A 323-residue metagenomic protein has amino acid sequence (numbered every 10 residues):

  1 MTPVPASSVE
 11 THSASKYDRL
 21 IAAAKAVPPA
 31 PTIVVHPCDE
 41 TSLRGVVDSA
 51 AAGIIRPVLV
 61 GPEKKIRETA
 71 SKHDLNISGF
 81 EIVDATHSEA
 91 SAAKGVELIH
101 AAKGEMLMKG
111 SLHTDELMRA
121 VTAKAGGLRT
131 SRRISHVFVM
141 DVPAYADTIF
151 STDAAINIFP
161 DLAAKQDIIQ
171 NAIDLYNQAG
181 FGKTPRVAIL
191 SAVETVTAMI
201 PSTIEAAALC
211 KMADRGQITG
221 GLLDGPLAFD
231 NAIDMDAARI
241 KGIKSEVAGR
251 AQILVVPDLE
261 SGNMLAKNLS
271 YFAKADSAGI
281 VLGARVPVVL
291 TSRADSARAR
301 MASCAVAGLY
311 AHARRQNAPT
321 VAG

Functional and structural regions predicted by a protein language model:
M1-V247, A251-G323: Anion-binding alpha/beta catalytic cores of soluble intermediary-metabolism enzymes, centered on
